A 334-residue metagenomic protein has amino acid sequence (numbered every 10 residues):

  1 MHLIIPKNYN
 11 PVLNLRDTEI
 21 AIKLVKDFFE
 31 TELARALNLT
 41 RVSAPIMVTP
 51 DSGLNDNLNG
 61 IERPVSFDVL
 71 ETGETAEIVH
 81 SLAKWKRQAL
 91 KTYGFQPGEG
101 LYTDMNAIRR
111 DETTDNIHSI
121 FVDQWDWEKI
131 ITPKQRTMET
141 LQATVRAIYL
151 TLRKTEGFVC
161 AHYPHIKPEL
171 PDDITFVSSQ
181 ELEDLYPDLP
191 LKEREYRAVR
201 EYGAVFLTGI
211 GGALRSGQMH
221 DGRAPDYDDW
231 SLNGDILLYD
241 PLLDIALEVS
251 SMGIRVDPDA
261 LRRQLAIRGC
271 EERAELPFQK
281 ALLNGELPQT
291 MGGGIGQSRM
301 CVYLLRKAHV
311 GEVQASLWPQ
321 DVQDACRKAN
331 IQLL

Functional and structural regions predicted by a protein language model:
H2-H118, D126-I130: Class II aminoacyl-tRNA synthetase-like tRNA-binding/catalytic domains
I20, L24, F28, R136-A143 (+4 more regions): Generic recognition of stable, solvent-exposed alpha-helical segments in well-folded globular domains
I22-V25, F29-L33, V65-F67, I78 (+7 more regions): Generic structural hydrophobic/aromatic packing signal, biased to beta-strands
L33-T40, I148-V159, A308: A generic secondary-structure signal for well-formed alpha-helical elements
V42, T49-N55, P168-V177, P319: N-terminal pre-domains immediately preceding structured catalytic cores
T103-L189, E193: Extended, charged alpha-beta segments that form solvent-exposed binding/catalytic grooves in nucleic-acid-handling
I108, S178-L334: A translation/RNA-centric and nucleic-acid-associated enzymatic feature enriched in Class II aminoacyl-tRNA synthetases
